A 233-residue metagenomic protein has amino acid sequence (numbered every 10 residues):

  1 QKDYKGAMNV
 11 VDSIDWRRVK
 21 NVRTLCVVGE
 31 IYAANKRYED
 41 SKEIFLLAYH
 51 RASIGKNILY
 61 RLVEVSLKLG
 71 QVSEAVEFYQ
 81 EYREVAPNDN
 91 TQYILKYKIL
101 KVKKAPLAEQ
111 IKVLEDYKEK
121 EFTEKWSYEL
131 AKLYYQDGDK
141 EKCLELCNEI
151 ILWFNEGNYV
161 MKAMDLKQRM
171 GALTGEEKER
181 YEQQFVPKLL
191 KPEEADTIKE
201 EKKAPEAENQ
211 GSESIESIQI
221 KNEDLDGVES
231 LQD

Functional and structural regions predicted by a protein language model:
Q1, I31, V65, I99-K101 (+2 more regions): Residue-level signature for tetratricopeptide repeat
Q1-N9, S13, N21-A34: Alpha-helical segment of the N-proximal tetratricopeptide repeat
Q1-S13, I54-E64, Q80-I99, E156-D233: Intrinsically disordered, low-complexity, charge-biased linker/tail regions
Y4, Y38, V72, P106-L107 (+1 more regions): TPR-repeat structural position
D12, C26-A33, L46-L47, N57-F122: Alpha-helical adaptor scaffolds
R17, R51, V85, E119-K120 (+1 more regions): Structural marker of alpha-solenoid helical repeat scaffolds
A108-T174: Compact, basic/aliphatic-enriched, mixed alpha/beta core segments that act as assembly/interaction modules in small
